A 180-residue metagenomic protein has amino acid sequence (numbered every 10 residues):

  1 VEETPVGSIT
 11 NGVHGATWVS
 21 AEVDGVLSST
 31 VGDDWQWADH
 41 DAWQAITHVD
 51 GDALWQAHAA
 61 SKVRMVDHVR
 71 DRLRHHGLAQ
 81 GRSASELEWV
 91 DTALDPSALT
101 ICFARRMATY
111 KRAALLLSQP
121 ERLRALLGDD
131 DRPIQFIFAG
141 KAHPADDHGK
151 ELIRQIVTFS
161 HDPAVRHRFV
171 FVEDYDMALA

Functional and structural regions predicted by a protein language model:
V1-A180: Catalytic cores of carbohydrate-active enzymes across secretory and cytosolic contexts
